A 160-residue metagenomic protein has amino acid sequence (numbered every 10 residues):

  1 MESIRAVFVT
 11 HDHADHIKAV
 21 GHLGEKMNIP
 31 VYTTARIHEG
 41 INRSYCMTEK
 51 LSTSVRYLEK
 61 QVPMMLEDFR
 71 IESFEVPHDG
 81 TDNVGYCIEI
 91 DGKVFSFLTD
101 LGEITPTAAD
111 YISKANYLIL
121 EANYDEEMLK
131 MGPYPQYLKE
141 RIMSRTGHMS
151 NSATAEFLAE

Functional and structural regions predicted by a protein language model:
M1-T34: Active-site metal-binding motif and surrounding structural segment of the metallo-beta-lactamase
I4, S52, A115-N116: Short, well-ordered alpha-helix to beta-strand connector turns
F8, F95-F97, L118: Residue-level marker for buried hydrophobic side chains located in beta-strands that build the well-ordered beta-sheet
H11, V31, I71, Y86 (+2 more regions): Divalent metal-coordination and catalytic microenvironments
D12, R36, V76-D79, T99-E103 (+1 more regions): Active-site metal-binding loops of divalent metal-dependent hydrolases
A35-G85, E89-G92: Metallo-beta-lactamase
S52-R56, L98-I104: Short gly/ser/thr-rich secondary-structure transition/capping motifs
T107-E160: Cap/insert and terminal regions of metallo-dependent hydrolase folds
